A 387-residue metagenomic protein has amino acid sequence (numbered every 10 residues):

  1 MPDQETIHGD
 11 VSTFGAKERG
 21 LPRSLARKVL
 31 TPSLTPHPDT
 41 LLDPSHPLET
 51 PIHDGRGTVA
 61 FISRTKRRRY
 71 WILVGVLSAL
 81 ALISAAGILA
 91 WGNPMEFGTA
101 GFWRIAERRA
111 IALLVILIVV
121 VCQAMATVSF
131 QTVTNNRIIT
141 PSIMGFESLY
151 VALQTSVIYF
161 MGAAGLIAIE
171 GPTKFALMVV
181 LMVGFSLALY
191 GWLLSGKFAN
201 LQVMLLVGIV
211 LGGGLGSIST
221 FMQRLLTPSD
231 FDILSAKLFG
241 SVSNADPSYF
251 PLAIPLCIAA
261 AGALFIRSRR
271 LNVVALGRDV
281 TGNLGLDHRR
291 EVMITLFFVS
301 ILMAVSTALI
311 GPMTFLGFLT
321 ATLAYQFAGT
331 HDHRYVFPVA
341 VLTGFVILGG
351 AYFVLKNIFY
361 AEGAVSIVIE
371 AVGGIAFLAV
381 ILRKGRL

Functional and structural regions predicted by a protein language model:
P2-G15, G20-L387: Alpha-helical transmembrane segments in inner-membrane proteins
